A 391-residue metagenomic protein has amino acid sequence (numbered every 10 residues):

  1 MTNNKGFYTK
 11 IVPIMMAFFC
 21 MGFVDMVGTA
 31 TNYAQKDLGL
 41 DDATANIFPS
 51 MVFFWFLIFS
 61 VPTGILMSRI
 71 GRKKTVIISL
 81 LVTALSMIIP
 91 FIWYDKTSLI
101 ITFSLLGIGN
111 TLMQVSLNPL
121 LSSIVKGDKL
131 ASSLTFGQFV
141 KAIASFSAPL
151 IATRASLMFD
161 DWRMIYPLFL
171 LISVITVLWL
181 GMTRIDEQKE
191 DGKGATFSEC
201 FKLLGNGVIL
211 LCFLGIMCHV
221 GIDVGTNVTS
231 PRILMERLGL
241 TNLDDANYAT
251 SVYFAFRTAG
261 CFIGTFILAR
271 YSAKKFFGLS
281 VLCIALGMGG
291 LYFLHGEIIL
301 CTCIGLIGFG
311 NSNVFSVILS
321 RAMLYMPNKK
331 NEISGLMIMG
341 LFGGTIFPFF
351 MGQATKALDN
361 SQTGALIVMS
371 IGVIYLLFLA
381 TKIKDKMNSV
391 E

Functional and structural regions predicted by a protein language model:
V27-G28, G205-T258: Extracytoplasmic gate region of multi-pass secondary transporters
G39, G71, I92-T97, L294-H295 (+1 more regions): Helix-breaking motifs and short loop linkers at transmembrane-helix boundaries and internal kinks in secondary membrane
S50-G64, S251-I263: Central cavity-lining transmembrane alpha-helices of secondary-active solute carriers, predominantly the Major
I58-K96: Conserved MFS/SLC helix-loop-helix module at the cytosolic interface between two early adjacent transmembrane helices
T102-F139: Cytoplasmic helix-loop-helix junction between adjacent transmembrane helices in 12-TM secondary transporters
L112-V125, S312-M326: Intracellular juxtamembrane helix-capping segments at the cytosolic ends of symmetry-related transmembrane helices
A131-L150, G335-P348: Glycine-rich segments within core transmembrane alpha-helices of 12-TM secondary carriers
F136-I185: Helix-loop-helix hairpin linking two adjacent transmembrane segments in secondary transporters
